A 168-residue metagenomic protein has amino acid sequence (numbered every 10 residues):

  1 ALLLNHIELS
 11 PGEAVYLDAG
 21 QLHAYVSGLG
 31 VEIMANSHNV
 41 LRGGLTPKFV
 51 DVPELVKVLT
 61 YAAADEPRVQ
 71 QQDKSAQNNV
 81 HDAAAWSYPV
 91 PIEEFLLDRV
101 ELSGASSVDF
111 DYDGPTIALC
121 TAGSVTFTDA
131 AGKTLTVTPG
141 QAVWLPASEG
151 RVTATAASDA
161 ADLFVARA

Functional and structural regions predicted by a protein language model:
L3, P11, A19, S27 (+3 more regions): A generic structural signal for well-ordered coil/turn residues at beta-strand boundaries that shape enzyme active-site
L3-H6, P11, A19-L22, A84-Y88 (+2 more regions): Generic recognition of flexible, low-complexity loop/linker segments
L4, A76-S107: A short glycine-rich, His/Asp/Glu-containing loop-to-beta-strand
H6-A14, Q21-A24, V31, D129-E149: Short acidic-glycine-tyrosine-enriched beta hairpin
Q21-I33, H38, T138, A147-A168: Ligand-binding loop in jelly-roll beta-barrel domains
S27-L29, A105-A131, T138-G140: Glycine- and acidic-residue-biased ligand/ion/polar-headgroup-sensing regions
G28-S87: C-terminal, non-catalytic macromolecule-binding modules
L96-D98, T116, D162-F164: Short beta-strand micro-motifs in enzyme catalytic cores
